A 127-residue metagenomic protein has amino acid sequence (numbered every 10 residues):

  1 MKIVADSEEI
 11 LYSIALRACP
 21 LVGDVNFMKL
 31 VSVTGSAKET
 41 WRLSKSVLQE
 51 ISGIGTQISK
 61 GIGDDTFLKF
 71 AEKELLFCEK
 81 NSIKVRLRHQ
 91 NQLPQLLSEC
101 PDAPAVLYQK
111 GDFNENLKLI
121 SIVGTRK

Functional and structural regions predicted by a protein language model:
M1-K127: Short, positively charged patches
